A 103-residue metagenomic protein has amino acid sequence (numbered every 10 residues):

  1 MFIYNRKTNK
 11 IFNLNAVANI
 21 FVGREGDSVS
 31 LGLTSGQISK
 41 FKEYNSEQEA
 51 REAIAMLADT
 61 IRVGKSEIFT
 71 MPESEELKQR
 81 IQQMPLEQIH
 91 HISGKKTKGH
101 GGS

Functional and structural regions predicted by a protein language model:
M1-S103: Eukaryotic intrinsically disordered, low-complexity regulatory linkers and tails enriched in Ser/Thr/Pro
